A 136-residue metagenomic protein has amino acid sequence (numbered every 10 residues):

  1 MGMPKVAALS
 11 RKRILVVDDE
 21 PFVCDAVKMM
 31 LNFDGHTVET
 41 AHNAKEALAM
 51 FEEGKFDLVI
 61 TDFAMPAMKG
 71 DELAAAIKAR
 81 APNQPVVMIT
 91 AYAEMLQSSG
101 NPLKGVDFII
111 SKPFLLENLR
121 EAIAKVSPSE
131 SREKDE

Functional and structural regions predicted by a protein language model:
M1-R13, E117-E136: Non-catalytic signal-transmission and effector/linker regions of two-component phosphorelay proteins
P21-E39: Two-component/phosphorelay signaling modules centered on CheY-like receiver
H42-E46, K69-L73: Acidic catalytic/metal-coordinating carboxylates
E52-G54, A76-Q84, N101-K104: Conserved phosphotransfer cores of two-component systems
G54-I60: Active-site beta3 strand of CheY-like receiver
M65: Receiver (REC) domain active-site loop signature in two-component systems and cognate sites in sensor histidine kinases
E72, A93-I110, L116-E117, E121-A124: Alpha4 helix (beta4-alpha4-beta5 surface) of REC/receiver domains from two-component response regulators
